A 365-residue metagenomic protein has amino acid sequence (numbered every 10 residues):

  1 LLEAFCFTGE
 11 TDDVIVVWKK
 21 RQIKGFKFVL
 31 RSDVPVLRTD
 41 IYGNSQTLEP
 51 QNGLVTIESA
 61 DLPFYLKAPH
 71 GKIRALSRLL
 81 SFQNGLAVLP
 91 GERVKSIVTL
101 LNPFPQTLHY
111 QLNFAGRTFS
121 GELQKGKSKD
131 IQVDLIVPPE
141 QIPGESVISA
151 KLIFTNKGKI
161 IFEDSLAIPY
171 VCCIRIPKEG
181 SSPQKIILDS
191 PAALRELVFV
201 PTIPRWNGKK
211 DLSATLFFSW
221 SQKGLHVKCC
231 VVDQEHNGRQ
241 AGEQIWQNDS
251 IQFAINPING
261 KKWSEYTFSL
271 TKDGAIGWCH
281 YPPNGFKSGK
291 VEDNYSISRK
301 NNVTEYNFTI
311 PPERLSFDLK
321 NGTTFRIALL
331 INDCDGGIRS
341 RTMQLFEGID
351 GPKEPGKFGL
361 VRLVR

Functional and structural regions predicted by a protein language model:
L1-V34, L108: Carbohydrate-binding surface patches
K20-Q22, D33, L101-Q106, V232-Q234 (+1 more regions): Short solvent-exposed strand-capping/beta-turn motif centered on an Asx-Ser/Thr pair
L30-D33, P103-F119: Short acidic, flexible loop segments centered on an aromatic residue
L30-N44, S250-I258, W263: Solvent-exposed beta-hairpin/edge-strand motifs
E49-S81: C-terminal beta-strand-rich structural cap/linker in extracellular carbohydrate-active enzymes
T56-A60, A115-P143: Intrinsically disordered, low-complexity Pro/Gly/Ser/Thr-rich segments with frequent PxxP/GP/PP motifs and embedded
K72-A87, R93-V94, V98-L100, P139-Y170: Terminal connector regions
E145, K151-R365: Structural preference for beta-rich elements and adjacent junctions enriched in aromatics
